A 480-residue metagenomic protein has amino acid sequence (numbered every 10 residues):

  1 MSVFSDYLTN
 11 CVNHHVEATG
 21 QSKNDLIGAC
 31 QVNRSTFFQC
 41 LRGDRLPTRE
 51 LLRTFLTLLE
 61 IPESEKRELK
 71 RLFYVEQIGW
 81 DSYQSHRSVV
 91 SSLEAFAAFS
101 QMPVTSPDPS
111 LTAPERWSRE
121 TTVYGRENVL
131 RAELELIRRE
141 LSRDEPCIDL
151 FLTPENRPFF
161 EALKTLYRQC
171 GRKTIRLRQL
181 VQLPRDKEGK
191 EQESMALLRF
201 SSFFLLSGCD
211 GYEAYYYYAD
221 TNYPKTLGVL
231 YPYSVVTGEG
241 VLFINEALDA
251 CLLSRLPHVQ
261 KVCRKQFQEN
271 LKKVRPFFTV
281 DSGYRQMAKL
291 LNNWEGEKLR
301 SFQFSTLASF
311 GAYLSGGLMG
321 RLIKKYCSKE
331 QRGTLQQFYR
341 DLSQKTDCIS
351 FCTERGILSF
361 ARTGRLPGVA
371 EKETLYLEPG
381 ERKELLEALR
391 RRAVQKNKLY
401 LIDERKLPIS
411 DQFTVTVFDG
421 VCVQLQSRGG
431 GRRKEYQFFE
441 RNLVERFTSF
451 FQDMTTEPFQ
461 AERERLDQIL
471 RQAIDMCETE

Functional and structural regions predicted by a protein language model:
M1, S5, T9-N10, E50-P109: Short amphipathic recognition helices of helix-turn-helix/homeodomain-type DNA-binding modules
M1-D25: A short, Lys/Arg-rich alpha-helix, primarily the initiator
G20-S22, P47-E50: Residue-level signal for the short linker/turn that defines the boundary of a DNA-recognition helix
Q31-P47, T54-L56, R71-L72: Recognition helix of helix-turn-helix/homeodomain-like DNA-binding domains that insert into the DNA major groove
S92-A132: Long, contiguous juxta-domain segments that are non-catalytic but functionally important
W117-C477: Hydrophobic protein-protein interaction segments
